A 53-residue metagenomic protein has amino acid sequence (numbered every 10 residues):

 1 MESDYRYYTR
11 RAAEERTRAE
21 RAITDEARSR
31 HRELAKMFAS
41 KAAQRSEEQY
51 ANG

Functional and structural regions predicted by a protein language model:
M1-G53: Long, non-catalytic architectural segments outside compact domain cores
